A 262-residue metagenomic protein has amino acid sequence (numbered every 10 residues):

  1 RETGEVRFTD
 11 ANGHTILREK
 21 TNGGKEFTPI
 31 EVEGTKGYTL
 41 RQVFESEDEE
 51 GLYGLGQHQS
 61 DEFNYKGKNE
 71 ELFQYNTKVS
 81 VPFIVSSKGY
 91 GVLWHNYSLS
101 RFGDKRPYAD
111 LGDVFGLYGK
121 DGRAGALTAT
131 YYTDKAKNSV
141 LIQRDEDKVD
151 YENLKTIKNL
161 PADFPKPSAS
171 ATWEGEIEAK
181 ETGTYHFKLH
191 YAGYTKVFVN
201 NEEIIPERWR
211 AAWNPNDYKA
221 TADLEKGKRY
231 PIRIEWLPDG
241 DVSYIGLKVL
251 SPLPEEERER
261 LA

Functional and structural regions predicted by a protein language model:
R1-K120, P238-D241, K248-L261: Catalytic and substrate-binding clefts that recognize carbohydrates or anionic sugar/phosphate headgroups
Y108-H186, H190-L261: Extracellular/secretory pathway-exposed regions associated with glycan biology
